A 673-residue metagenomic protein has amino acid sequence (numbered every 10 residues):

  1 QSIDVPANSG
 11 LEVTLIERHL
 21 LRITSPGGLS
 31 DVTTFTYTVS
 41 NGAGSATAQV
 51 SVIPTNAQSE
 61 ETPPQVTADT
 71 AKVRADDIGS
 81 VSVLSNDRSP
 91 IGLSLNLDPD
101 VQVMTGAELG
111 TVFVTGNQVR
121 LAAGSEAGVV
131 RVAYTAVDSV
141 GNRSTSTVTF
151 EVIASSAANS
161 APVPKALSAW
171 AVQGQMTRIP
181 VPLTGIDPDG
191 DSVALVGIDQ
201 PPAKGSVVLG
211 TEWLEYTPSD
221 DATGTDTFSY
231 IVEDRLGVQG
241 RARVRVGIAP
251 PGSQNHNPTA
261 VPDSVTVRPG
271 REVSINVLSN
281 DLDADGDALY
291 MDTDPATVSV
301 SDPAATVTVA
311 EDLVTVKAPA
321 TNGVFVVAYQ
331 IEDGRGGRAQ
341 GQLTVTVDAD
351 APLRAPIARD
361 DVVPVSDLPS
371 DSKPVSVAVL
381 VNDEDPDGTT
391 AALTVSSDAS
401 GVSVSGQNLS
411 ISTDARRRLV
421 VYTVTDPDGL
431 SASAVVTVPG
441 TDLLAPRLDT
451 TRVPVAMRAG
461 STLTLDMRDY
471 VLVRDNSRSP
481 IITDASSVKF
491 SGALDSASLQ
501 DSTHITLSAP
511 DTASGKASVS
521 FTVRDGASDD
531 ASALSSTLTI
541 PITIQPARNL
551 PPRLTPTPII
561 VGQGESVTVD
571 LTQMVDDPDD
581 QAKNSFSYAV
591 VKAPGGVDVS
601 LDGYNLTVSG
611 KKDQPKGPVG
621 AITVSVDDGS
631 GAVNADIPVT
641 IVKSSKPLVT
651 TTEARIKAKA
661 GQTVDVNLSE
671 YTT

Functional and structural regions predicted by a protein language model:
Q1, T36-L95, A133-D189, S229-G286 (+8 more regions): Extracellular interdomain linkers/hinges and stalk-like, low-complexity segments in secreted or single-pass
Q1-V5, L21-I23, T62-V66, P90-V101 (+19 more regions): An extracellular/luminal cadherin ectodomain-centered signature
S2-R18, Q102-G116, G197-E212, P295-E311 (+3 more regions): Low-complexity "stalk/linker" and mucin-like segments enriched in Ser/Thr/Pro/Ala/Gly
E12, P26, V39-S40, K72-R74 (+16 more regions): Tandem-repeat/low-complexity and Cys-motif detector
T14-I16, L29-D31, S45, T111-F113 (+17 more regions): Short, low-complexity cationic-aromatic patches
I16, P26, V103, L109 (+18 more regions): Long, intrinsically disordered low-complexity repeat domains
L20-S30, Q118-G128, W213-T223, L313-V326 (+5 more regions): Extracellular/luminal low-complexity segments enriched in Ser/Thr/Pro
G28, L195, D529-A533, Y588 (+1 more regions): Short consensus segments that form the blades of beta-propeller domains, in both extracellular/periplasmic
